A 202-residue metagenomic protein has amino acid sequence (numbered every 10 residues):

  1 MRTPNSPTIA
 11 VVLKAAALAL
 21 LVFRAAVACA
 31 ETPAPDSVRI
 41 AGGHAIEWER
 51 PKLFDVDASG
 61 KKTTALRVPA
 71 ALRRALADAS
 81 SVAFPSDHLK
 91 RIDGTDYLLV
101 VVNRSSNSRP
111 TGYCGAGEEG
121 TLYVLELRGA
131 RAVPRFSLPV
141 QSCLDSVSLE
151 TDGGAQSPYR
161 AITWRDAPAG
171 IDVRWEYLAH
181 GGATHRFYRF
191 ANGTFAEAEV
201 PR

Functional and structural regions predicted by a protein language model:
R2-A16: Bacterial N-terminal signal peptides that target proteins for export
A25-V27: N-terminal signal peptide c-region/cleavage motif recognized by signal peptidases
A30-S59, A132, S137-R202: Acidic, small-residue rich beta-repeat scaffolds with periodic aromatic anchors
E31-L89, V102-N103: Flexible low-complexity loop/turn motifs enriched in small/helix-breaking residues
H44-A45, R109-G117: Short consensus segments that form the blades of beta-propeller domains, in both extracellular/periplasmic
V82-I92, Y159-R165: Beta-propeller blade termini
I92-R109, A169-V173: Acidic/hydrophobic-patterned starts of short beta strands in beta-sheet-rich repeat architectures
A116-G129, R189: Beta-propeller blade signature
